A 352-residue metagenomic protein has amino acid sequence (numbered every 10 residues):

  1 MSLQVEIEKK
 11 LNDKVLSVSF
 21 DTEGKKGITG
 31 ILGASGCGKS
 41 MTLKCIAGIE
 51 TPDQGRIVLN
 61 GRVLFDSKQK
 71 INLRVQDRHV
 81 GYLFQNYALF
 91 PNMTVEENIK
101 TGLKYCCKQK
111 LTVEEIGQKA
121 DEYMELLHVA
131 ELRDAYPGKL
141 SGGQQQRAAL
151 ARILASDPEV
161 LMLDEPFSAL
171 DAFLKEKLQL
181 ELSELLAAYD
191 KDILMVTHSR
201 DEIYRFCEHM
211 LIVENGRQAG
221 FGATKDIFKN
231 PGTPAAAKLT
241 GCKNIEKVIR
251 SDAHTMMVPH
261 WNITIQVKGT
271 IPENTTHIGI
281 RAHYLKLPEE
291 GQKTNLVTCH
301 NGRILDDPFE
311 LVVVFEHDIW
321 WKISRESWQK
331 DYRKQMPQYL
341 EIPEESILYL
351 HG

Functional and structural regions predicted by a protein language model:
E6-S35, S40, G48-T51, K243 (+1 more regions): Non-catalytic connector elements of ABC transporters
T29-G30, I71-R74, R78-A88, L194: ABC nucleotide-binding domain signature
S40-L43, A148: ABC ATPase nucleotide-binding domain helices that frame the ATP-binding cleft
K44-C45, H209: The short alpha-helix immediately C-terminal to the Walker A/P-loop
I49, V80, F84-N92, S199: Catalytic "switch" loops of ABC-type ATPases
G55-S67: Conserved ABC transporter NBD signature motif
H79, T94-A235: ABC ATPase nucleotide-binding domains
K229-D252, H277-G279: C-terminal boundary and immediately downstream tail of ABC-type ATPase nucleotide-binding domains
